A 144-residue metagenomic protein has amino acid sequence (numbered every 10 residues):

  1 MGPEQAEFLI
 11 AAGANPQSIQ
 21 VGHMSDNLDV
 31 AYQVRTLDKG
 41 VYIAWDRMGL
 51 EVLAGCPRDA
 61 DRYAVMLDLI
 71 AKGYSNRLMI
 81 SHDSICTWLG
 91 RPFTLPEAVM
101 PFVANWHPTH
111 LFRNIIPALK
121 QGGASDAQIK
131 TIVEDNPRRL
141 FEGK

Functional and structural regions predicted by a protein language model:
M1-L28: Divalent metal-binding pocket/active-site signature
I10-S18, L37-A44, Y74-N76: Glycine-enriched alpha-helix->loop->beta-strand junction motifs that scaffold or abut catalytic
I19-N27, D46-D68: Active-site glycine- and acidic-residue-rich loops that bind and position anionic ligands or nucleotide-like cofactors
L28-D38, P137-K144: Short amphipathic alpha-helical segments at helix boundaries and their inter-helical linkers
V34, Y63-N76: Short amphipathic alpha-helices and their capping/turn segments at secondary-structure boundaries
W45-M48, Y74-F102: Short acidic/histidine-rich active-site segments
L53-A54, E97-N105, L140: Acidic/histidine-rich helix-loop elements that form or flank divalent-metal/phosphate-binding sites at the catalytic
W106-K144: Mid-to-C-terminal alpha-helical segments outside catalytic/metal-binding sites
